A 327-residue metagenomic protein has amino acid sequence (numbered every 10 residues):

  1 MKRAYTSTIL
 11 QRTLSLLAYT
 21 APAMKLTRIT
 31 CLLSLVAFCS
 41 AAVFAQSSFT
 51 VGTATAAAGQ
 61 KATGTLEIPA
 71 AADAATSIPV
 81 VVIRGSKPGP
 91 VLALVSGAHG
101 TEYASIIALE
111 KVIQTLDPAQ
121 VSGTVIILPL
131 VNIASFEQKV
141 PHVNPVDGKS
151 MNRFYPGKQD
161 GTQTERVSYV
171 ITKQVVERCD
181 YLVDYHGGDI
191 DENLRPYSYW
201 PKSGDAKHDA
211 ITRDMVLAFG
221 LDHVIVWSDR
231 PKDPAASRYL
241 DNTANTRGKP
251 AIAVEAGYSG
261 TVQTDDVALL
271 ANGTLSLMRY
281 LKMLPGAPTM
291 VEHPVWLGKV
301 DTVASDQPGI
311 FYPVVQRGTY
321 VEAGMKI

Functional and structural regions predicted by a protein language model:
Q11-R12, S40: Generic detector of N-terminal low-structure segments
L14-L17, A21-C31: Bacterial N-terminal signal peptides that target proteins for export
C31-A42: Bacterial N-terminal signal peptides
A45-I327: Structured catalytic-domain cores with a bias toward divalent-metal coordination
